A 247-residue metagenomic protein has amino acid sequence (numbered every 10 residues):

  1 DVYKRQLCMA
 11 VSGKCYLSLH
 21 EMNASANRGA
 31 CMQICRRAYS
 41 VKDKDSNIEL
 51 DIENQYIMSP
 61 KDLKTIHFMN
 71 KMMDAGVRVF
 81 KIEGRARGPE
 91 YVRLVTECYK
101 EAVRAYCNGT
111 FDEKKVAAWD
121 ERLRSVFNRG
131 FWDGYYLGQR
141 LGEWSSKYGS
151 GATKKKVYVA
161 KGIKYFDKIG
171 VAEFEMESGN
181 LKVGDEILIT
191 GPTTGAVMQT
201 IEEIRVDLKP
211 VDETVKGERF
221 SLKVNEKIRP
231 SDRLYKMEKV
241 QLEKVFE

Functional and structural regions predicted by a protein language model:
V2-Y3: Short, small-residue-biased leader/transition segments that mark boundaries at the very start of proteins
A10, L17, K64-R78, L94-C98: Catalytic cores of alpha/beta
V11-N54: Glycine-rich, positively charged active-site loop/lid region within alpha/beta enzyme cores that binds and organizes
A26, A30, L63-H67, A75 (+7 more regions): Conserved active-site and cofactor/substrate-binding residues in soluble primary-metabolism enzymes
D51-K64: Active-site mouth loops of central-metabolism enzymes
I82: Extended, alpha-helix-rich binding/interface surfaces that flank or overlap catalytic cores and mediate recognition
R85-K161: Anionic-ligand-binding alpha/beta catalytic cores of soluble enzymes and soluble regulatory domains that recognize
S146, A152-E247: Beta-strand/loop-dominated core regions that host nucleotide or nucleotide-derived cofactor-binding catalytic loops
